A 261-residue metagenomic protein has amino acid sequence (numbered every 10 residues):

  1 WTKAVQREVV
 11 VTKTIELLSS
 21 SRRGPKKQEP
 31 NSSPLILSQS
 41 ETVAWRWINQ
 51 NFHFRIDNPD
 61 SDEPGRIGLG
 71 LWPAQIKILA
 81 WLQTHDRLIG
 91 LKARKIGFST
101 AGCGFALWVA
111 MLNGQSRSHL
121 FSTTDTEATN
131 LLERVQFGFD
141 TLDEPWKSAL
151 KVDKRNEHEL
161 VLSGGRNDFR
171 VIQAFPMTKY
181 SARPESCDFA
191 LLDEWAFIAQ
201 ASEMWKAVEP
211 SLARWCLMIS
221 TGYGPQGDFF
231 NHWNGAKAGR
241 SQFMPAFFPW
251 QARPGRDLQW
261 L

Functional and structural regions predicted by a protein language model:
W1-L261: Phosphate/NTP-binding elements of NTP-utilizing enzymes
